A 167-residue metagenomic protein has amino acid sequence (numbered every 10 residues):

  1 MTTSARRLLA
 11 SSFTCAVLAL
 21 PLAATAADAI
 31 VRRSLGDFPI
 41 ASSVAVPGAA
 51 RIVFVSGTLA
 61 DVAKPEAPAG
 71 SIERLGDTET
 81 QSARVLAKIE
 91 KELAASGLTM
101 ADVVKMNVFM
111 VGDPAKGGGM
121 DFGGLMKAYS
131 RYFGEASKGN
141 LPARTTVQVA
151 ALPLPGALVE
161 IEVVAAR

Functional and structural regions predicted by a protein language model:
M1-R6: N-terminal secretory signal peptides that target proteins for export/translocation
R7-A87, K91-V104, D113-R167: N-terminal presequence-like segments and the immediate start of the first folded domain
